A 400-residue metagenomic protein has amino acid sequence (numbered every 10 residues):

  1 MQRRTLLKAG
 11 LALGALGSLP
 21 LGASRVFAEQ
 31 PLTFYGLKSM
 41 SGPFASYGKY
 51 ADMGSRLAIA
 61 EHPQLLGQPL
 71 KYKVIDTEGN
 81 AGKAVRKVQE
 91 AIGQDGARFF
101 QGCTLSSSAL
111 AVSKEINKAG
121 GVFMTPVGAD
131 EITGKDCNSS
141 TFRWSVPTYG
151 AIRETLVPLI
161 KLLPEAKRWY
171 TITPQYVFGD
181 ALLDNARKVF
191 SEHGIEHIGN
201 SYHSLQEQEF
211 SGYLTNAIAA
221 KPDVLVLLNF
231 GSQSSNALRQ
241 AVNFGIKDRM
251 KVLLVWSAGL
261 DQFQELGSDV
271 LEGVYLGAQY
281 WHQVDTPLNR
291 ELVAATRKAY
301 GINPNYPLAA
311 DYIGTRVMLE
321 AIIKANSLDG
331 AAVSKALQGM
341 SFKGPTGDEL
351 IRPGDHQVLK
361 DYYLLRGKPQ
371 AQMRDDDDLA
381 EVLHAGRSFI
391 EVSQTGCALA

Functional and structural regions predicted by a protein language model:
T5-V26: N-terminal export signals
R25-G36, L66-P69, L163-K167: Immediate post-signal peptide segment of exported/extracytoplasmic ligand-binding proteins
Y35-R56, H62, I75-G82, T104-L105 (+3 more regions): Extracytoplasmic "Venus flytrap"
S46-A51, E61-K135, W144, H203-F210 (+1 more regions): Beta-alpha junction/loop-to-helix N-cap segments that form part of ligand/metal-binding clefts
A84, W144-A166, E209-S211, S234 (+3 more regions): Hydrophobic alpha-helical segments within soluble ligand-binding/sensing domains
A97-N200, R249-G273: Extracytoplasmic ligand/sensor domains, especially the bilobed periplasmic-binding protein
L238-Y312, I323-L328, A371, L379 (+1 more regions): Extracellular/periplasmic periplasmic-binding protein-like sensory domains
S341, P345-A400: Solvent-exposed, acidic/polar segments of extracytosolic/periplasmic ligand-binding ectodomains
